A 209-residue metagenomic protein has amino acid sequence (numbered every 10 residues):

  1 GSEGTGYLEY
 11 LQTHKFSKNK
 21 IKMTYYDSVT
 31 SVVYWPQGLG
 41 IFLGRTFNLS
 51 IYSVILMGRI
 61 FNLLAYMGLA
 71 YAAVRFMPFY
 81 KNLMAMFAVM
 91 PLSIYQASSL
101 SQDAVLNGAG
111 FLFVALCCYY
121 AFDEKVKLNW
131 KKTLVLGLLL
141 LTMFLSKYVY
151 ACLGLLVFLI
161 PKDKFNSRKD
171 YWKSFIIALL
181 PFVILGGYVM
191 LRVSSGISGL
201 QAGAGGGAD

Functional and structural regions predicted by a protein language model:
G1-M57: Interfacial juxtamembrane loops and adjacent helix segments that form the catalytic/substrate-binding surfaces
D27-S28, V32, K125, L200-D209: Luminal/periplasmic active-site loops of membrane-embedded glycosylation enzymes
L49-Y52, Y71-L92: Transmembrane-helix signature of polytopic, membrane-embedded enzymes that assemble or transfer cell-envelope glycans
A72, N107-K125, K132-L140: Specific aromatic-rich, kink-prone transmembrane helix
F76-P78, C117-K125, F158-R168: Structural signal for the C-terminal ends of transmembrane alpha-helices and the immediately following loop
S99-L106: Short acidic/glycine- and proline-prone juxtamembrane loop motifs at membrane-interface regions of multi-pass membrane
K132-K147, L153-L159: Membrane-interface alpha helices of multi-pass inner-membrane proteins
Y148-Y150, L156, I160-D209: Membrane-lumen/periplasm interface segments of specific transmembrane helices in polyprenyl phosphate-linked
